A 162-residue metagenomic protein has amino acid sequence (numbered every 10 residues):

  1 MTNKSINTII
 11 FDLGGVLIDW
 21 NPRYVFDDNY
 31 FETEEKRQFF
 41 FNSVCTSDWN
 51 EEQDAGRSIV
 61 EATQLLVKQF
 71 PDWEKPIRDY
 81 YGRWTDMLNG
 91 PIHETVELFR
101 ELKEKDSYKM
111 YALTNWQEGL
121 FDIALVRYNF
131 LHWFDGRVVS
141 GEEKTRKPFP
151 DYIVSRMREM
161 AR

Functional and structural regions predicted by a protein language model:
M1-C45: Active-site neighborhood of HAD-like aspartate-dependent phosphohydrolases
T2-S5, E104-Y108, M160-R162: Glycine-rich phosphate-binding loop signature in dinucleotide/nucleotide-binding domains
T8, K75-Y111, P150: Short, acidic loop-to-helix structural element flanking the phosphoryl-transfer center in phosphate-processing enzymes
D12-G15, G56, L102, A112 (+1 more regions): Generic structural signal for small/hydrophobic residues in well-ordered secondary structure, especially within
V16-L17, P22-Y24, W116-L120, E143-K144: Short, solvent-exposed loop/turn segments at secondary-structure junctions
E32-S43, F70-G82: Short, surface-exposed acidic
N50-Y81: A metal-dependent, Asp-based hydrolase signature
E118-R162: Substrate-recognition "cap/lid" segment bordering the active-site pocket of phosphatases
